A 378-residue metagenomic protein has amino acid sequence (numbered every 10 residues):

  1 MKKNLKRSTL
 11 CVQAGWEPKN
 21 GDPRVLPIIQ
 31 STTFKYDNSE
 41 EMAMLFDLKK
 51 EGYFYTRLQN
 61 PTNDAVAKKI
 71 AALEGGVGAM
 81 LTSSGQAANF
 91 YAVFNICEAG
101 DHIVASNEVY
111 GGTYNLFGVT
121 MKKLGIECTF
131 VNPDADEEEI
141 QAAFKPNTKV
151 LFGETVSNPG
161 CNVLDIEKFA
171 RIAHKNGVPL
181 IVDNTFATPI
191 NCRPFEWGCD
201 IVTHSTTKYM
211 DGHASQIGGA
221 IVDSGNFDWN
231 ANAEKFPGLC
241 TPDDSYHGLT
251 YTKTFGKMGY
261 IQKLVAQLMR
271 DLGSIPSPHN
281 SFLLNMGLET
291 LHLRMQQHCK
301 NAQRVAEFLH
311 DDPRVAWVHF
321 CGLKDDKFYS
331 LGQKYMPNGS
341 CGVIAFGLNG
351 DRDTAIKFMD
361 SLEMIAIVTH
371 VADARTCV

Functional and structural regions predicted by a protein language model:
K2, S8-E17, A79-D311: Conserved PLP-enzyme active-site core in the AAT-like
K2-N60, K68: N-terminal "arm"/small-domain region of PLP-dependent enzymes with the aminotransferase-like
S8, R24-I28, E51, G78 (+3 more regions): A generic secondary-structure signal marking the coil-to-beta-strand transition
W16, Q30-Y36, G225-N226, L288-T290 (+4 more regions): Glycine-rich beta-alpha junction loops
P18-N20, M210, G273, K334-M336 (+1 more regions): Short Gly/Pro-enriched turn/cap motifs at secondary-structure boundaries
N38-F90, G112-T120: Conserved N-terminal alpha-helix of the aminotransferase class I/II PLP-enzyme fold
M295, Q303, H310, R314-V378: Conserved C-terminal alpha-helix-loop-beta "cap" of PLP-dependent enzymes that closes/shapes the active-site mouth
